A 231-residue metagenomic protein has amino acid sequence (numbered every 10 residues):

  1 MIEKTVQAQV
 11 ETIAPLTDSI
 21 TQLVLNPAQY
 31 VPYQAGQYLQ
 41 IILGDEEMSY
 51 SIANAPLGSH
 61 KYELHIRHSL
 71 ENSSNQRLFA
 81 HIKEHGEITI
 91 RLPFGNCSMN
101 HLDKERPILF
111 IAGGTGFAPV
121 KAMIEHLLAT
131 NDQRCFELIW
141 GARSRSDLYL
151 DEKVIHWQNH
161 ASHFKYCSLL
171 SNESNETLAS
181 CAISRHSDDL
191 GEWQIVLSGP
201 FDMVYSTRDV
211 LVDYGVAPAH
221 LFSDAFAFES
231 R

Functional and structural regions predicted by a protein language model:
I2-G86, S144, S171-E173: Ferredoxin-reductase
I2-K4, I139-R231: Reductase modules of NAD(P)H-dependent flavoproteins
G36, G116, P200: Short, conserved phosphate/pyrophosphate- and ester-handling motifs at nucleotide-, phospho-/glycolipid
I52-E63, H101-G113, Y214: Short, compositionally biased
G86, R134, A217-H220: Short acidic capping loops at alpha-helix termini that bridge into adjacent secondary structure
L92-D103: A short, basic/flexible loop-to-alpha-helix module at the beginning of a structural domain
F117-A129: Histidine-anchored nucleotide/phosphate-binding helix
